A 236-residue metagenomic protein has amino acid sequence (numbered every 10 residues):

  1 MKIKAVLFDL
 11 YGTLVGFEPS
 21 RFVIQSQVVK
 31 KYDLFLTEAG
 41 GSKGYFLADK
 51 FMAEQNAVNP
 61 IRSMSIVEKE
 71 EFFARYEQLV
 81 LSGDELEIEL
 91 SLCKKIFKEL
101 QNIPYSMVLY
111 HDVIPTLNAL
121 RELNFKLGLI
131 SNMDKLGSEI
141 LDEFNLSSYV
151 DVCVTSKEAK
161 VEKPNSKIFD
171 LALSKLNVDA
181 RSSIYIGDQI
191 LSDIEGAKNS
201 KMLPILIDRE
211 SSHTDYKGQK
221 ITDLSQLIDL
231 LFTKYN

Functional and structural regions predicted by a protein language model:
M1-V6, G16-P19, K30, T37-A39 (+3 more regions): Asp-based, Mg2+/Mn2+-dependent phosphohydrolase catalytic module
K2-H111: N-terminal helical cap/lid subdomain that shapes the substrate entry/recognition surface in HAD-like hydrolases
